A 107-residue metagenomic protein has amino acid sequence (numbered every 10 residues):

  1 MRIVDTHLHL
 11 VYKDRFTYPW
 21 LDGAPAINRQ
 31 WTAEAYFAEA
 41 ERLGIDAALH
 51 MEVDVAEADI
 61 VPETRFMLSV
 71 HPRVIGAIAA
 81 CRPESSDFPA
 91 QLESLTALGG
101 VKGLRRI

Functional and structural regions predicted by a protein language model:
M1-F66: An N-terminally biased module of ancient metal coordination in phosphate/nucleic-acid-related enzymes
V61-I107: Active-site gating/metal-coordination segments in enzymes
